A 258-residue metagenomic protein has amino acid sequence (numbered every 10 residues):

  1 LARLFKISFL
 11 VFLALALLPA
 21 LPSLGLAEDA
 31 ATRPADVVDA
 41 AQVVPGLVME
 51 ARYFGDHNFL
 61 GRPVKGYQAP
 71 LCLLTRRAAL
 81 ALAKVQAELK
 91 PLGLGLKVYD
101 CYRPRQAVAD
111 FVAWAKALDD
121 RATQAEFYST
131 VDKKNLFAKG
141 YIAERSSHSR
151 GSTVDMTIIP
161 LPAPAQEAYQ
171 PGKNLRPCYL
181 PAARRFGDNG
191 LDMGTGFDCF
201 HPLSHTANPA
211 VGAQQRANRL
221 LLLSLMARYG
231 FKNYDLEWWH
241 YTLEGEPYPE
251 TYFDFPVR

Functional and structural regions predicted by a protein language model:
L1-F5: N-terminal secretory signal peptides that target proteins for export/translocation
S8-P22: Bacterial N-terminal signal peptides
L24-C101, R105-F127, V131-D235, E246-R258: Extracytoplasmic cell-surface/polysaccharide-interacting catalytic and binding patches
Y241: Conserved metal-phosphate-binding beta-hairpin within the catalytic cores of diverse ATP-dependent phosphoryl-transfer
